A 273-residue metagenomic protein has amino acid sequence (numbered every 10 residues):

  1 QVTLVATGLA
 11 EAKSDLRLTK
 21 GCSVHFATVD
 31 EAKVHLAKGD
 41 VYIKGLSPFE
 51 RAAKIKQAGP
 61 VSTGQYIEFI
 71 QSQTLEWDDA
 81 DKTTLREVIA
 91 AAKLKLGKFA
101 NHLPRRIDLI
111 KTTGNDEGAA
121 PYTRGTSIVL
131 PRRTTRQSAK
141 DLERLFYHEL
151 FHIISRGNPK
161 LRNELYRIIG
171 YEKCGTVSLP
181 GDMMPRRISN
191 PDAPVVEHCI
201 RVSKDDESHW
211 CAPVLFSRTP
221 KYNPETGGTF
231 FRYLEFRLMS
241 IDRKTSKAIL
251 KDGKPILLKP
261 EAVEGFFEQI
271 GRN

Functional and structural regions predicted by a protein language model:
V2-D79: N-terminal mature-domain "stem" immediately C-terminal to a signal peptide or N-terminal signal-anchor/transmembrane
Y66-T126: Auxiliary, metal-adjacent structural segments of Zn-dependent hydrolase domains
L75, D79-E87, R136-D141, L145 (+1 more regions): Soluble non-cytosolic domains of exported or imported proteins
T112-Y147, R156: Active-site scaffold of zinc-dependent metalloenzymes
V129-T135, R162-Y171: Short helix/strand-bridging catalytic loops that position acidic/His residues to coordinate divalent metals and engage
L150-R167: Catalytic Zn2+-binding segment of zinc metalloproteases
R167-N273: Metalloprotease/metallohydrolase-associated module, dominated by Zn2+-dependent proteases
